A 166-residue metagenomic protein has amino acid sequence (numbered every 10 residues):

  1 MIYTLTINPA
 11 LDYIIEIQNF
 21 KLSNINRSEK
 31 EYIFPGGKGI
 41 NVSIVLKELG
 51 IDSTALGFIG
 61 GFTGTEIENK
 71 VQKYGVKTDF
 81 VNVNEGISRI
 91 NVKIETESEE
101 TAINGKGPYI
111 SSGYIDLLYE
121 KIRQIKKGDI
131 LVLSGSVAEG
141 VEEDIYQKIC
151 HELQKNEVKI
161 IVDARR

Functional and structural regions predicted by a protein language model:
M1-L5, Q72, E97-R166: Ribokinase/PfkB-type carbohydrate-kinase core domain
M1-S23, Y32: Positively charged, low-complexity intrinsically disordered leader regions
L5-P9, F58-G61, V83, S136 (+1 more regions): Cofactor-binding loop segments of dinucleotide-utilizing enzymes, especially the Rossmann-like FAD- and NAD(P)+-binding
Y13-N19, L56, T65-E68, I103: Short, glycine/acidic-enriched capping/hinge loops at junctions between secondary-structure elements
S23-E29, E100-T101: Generic N-terminal amphipathic, Lys/Arg-enriched alpha-helix
R27-I87: Substrate-binding N-lobe of the ribokinase-like
N82-S98: Glycine-rich nucleotide/cofactor/substrate-binding loop typically near the N-terminus or early in the first domain
